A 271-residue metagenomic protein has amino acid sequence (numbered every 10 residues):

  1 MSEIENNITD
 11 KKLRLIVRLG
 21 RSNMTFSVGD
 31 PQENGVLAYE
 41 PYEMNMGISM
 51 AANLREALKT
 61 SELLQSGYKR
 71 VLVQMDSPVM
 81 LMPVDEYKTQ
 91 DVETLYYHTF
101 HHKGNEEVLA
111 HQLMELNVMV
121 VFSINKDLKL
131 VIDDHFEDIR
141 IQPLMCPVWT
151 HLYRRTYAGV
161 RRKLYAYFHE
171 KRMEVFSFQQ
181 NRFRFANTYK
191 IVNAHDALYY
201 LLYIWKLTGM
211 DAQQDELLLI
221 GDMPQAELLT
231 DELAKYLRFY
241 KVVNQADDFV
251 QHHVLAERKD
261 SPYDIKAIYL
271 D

Functional and structural regions predicted by a protein language model:
M1-D271: Hydrophobic/aromatic-enriched cytosolic interaction surfaces used to assemble or bind macromolecules
